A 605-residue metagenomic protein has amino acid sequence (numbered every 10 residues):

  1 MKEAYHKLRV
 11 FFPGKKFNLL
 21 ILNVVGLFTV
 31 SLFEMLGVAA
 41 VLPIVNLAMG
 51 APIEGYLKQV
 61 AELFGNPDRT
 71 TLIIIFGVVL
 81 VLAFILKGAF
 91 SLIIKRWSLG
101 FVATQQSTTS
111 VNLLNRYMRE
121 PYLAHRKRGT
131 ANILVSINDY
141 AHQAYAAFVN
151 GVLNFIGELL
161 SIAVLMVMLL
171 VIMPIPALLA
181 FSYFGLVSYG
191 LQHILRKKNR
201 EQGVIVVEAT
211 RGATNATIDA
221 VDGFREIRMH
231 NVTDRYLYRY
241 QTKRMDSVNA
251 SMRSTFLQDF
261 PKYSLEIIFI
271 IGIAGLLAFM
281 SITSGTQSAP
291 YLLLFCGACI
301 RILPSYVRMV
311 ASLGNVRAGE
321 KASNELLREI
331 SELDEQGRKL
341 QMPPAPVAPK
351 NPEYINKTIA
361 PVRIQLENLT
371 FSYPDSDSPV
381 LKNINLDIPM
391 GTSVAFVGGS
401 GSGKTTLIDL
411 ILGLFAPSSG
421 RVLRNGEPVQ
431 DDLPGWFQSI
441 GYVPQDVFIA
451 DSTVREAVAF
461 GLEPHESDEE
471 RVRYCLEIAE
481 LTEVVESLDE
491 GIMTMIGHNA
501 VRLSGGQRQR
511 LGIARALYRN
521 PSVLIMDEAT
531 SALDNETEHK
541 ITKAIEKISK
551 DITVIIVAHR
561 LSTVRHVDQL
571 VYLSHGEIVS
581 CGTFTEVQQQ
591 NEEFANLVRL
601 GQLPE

Functional and structural regions predicted by a protein language model:
N23-L86, L170-I175, S182, G285-A289: Transmembrane helix-loop-helix hairpins at lipid-water interfaces of multipass membrane proteins, especially the type-1
N23-T29, L153-I205, G275-A289: Transmembrane helices of ABC transporter permease
L80-K87, F184-L186, K262-L265, F269 (+1 more regions): Hydrophobic alpha-helical segments in the permease module
M118-A163, D222, D246, F260: Juxtamembrane loop-to-helix connectors within ABC transporter transmembrane domains
R228-V232, F256, R301-D334, R338-M342: Cytosolic ends of transmembrane helices, especially the final helix of ABC transmembrane type-1 domains
L412: Helix-to-loop junction immediately C-terminal to a conserved catalytic motif
L423, Q430, F437, R455-H498 (+2 more regions): ABC ATPase nucleotide-binding domain helical subdomain, centered on the C-loop/LSGGQ "ABC signature"
G441, D446, A457, C475-I478 (+1 more regions): ABC-family ATPase nucleotide-binding domain "signature/switch" substructure
